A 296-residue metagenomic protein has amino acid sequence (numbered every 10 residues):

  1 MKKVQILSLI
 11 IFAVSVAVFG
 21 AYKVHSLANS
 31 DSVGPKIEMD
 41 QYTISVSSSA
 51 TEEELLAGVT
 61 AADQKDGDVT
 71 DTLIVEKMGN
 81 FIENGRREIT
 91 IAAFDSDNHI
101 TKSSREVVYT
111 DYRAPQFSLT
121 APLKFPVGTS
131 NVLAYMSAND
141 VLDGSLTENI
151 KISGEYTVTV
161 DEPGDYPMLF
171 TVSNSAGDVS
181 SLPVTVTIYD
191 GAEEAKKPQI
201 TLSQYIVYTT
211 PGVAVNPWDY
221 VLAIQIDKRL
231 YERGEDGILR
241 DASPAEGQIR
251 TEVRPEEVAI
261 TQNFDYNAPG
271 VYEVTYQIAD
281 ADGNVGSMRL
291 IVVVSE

Functional and structural regions predicted by a protein language model:
M1, V14-A17, D40-T43: N-terminal leader/presequence-like segments
M1-F12, K65-R105, Y109, D143-Y189 (+1 more regions): Serine/threonine-rich, repeat-prone extracellular segments and beta-strand-based repeat modules of secreted/surface
L7-K23: Hydrophobic membrane-insertion alpha-helices, especially the h-region of bacterial N-terminal signal peptides
S15, S26-S30, S175: Perimembrane helix-loop junctions in membrane proteins
S15-V18, N174, G212-V213, W218-D219 (+2 more regions): Extracellular secretome segments
V18-A21, L27, E54-G58, R87-I89 (+4 more regions): Short amphipathic alpha-helical surface micro-motifs
Y22-S30, T185-Y189: An acidic intrinsically disordered interaction segment
A28-D66, R113-S145, E194-A245: Solvent-exposed, low-complexity, repeat-rich "mucin-like" stalks and linkers
